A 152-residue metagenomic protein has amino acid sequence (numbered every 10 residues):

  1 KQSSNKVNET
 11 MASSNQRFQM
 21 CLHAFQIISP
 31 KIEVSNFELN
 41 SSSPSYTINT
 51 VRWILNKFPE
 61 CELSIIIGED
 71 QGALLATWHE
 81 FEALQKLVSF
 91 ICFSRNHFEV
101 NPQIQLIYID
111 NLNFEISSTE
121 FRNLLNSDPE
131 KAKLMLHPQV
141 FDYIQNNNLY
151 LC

Functional and structural regions predicted by a protein language model:
K1-C152: Nucleotidyltransferase catalytic core that binds NTPs
